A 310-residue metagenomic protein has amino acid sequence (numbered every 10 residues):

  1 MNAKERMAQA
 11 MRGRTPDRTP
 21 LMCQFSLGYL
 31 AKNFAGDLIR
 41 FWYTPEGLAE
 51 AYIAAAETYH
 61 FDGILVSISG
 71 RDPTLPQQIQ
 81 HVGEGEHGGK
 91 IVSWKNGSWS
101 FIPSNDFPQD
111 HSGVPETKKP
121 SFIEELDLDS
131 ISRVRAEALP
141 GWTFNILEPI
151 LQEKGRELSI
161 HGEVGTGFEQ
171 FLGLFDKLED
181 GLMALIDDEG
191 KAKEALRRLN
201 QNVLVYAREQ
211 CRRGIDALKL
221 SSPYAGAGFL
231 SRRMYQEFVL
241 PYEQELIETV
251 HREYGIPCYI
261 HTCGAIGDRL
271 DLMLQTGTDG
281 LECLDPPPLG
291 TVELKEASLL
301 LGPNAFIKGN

Functional and structural regions predicted by a protein language model:
M1-W42, A51, V114-N310: Active-site loop segments of alpha/beta catalytic cores
P45: Aromatic-acidic/polar surface patches that form glycan- and anion
L48-S67, E209-D216: Catalytic domains of carbohydrate-active enzymes, especially glycoside hydrolases
A55-T58, Q80-G85, I150-K154: Short, charge-rich binding segments
V66-Q80, G165-F168: Short, glycine/charge-rich beta-strand/loop segments that flank catalytic centers and engage negatively charged groups
P73-I131, E157: A contiguous, low-structure linker/loop signature
